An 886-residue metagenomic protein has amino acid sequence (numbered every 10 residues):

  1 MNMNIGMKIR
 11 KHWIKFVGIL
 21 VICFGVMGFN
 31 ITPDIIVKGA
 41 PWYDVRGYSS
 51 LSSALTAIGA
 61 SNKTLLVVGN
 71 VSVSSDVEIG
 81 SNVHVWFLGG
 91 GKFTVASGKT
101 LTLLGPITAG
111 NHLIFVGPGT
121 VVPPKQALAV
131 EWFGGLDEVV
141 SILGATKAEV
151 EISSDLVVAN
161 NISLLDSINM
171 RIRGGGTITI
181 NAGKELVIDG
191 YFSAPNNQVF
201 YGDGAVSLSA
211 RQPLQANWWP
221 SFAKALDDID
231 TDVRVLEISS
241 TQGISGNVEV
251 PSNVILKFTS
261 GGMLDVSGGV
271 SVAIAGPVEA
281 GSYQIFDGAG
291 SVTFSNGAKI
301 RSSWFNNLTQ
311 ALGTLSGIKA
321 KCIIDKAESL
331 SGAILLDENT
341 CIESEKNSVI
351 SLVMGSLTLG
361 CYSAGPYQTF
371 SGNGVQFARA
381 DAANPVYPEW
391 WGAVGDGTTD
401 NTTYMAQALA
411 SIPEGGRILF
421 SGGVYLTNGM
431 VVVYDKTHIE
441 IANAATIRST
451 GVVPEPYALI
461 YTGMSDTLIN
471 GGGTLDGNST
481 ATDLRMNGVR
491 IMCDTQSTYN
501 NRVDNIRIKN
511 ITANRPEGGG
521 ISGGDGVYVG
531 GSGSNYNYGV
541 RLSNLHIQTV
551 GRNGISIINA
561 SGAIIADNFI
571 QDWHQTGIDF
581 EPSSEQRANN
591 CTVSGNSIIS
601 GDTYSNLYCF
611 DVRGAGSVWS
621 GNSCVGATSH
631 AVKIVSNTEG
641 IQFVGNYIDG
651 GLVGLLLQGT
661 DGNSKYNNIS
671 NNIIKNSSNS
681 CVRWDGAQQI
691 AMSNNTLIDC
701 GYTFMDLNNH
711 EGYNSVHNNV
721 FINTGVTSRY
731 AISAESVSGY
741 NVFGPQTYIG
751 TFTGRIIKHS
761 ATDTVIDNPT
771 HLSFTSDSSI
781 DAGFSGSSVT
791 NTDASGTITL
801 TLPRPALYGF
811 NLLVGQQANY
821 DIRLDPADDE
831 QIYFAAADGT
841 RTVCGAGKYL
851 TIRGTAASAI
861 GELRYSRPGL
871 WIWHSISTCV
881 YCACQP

Functional and structural regions predicted by a protein language model:
M1-K11: N-terminal secretory signal peptides that target proteins for export/translocation
V17-G28: Bacterial N-terminal signal peptides
A40-I79, V83, P124, W132 (+10 more regions): Exposed extracellular interaction/assembly regions and N-terminal maturation sites
S72-H84, V95-A109, V157-N169, I180-A194 (+21 more regions): Extracellular beta-strand-rich solenoid/capping regions of secreted or surface-exposed proteins that bind or remodel
T94, I114-V116, T179, V199-G202 (+31 more regions): Residues in short coils/turns that link rungs of repeat/solenoid architectures in beta-rich domains
L103-A127, G190-P213, A273-K299, L359-E389 (+8 more regions): Parallel beta-helix/beta-solenoid
Y713, T724, S738-T775, S779 (+1 more regions): Acidic, glycine- and Ser/Thr-rich low-complexity intrinsically disordered tracts in extracellular/secreted proteins
